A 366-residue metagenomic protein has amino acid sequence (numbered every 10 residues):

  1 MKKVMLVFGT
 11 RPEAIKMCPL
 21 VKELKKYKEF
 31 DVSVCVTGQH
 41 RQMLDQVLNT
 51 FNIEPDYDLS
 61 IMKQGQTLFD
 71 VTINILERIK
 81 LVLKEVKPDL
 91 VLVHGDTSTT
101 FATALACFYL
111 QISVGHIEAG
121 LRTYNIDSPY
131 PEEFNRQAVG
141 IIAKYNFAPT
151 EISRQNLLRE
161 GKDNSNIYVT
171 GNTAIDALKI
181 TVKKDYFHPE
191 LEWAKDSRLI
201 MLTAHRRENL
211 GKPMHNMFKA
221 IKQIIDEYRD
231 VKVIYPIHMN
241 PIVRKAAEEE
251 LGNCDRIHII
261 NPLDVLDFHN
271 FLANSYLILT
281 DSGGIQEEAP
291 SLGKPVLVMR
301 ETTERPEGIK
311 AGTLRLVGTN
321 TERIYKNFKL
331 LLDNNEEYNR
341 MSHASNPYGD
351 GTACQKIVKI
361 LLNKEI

Functional and structural regions predicted by a protein language model:
M1-Y235, N240-I366: Nucleotide-activated sugar donor-binding and catalytic core shared by glycosyltransferases and related lipid-linked
